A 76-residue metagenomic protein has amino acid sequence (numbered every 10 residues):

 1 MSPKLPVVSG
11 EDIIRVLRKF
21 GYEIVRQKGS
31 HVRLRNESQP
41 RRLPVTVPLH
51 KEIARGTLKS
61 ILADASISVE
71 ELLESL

Functional and structural regions predicted by a protein language model:
M1-K28, N36-Q39: N-terminal first-folded block
R18-K19, L43, E71: Extended rod-forming repeat segments used as scaffolds/tethers
I24-S60: A short, structured beta-strand/loop element
K51-L76: C-terminal structural segments of small proteins and small subunits
